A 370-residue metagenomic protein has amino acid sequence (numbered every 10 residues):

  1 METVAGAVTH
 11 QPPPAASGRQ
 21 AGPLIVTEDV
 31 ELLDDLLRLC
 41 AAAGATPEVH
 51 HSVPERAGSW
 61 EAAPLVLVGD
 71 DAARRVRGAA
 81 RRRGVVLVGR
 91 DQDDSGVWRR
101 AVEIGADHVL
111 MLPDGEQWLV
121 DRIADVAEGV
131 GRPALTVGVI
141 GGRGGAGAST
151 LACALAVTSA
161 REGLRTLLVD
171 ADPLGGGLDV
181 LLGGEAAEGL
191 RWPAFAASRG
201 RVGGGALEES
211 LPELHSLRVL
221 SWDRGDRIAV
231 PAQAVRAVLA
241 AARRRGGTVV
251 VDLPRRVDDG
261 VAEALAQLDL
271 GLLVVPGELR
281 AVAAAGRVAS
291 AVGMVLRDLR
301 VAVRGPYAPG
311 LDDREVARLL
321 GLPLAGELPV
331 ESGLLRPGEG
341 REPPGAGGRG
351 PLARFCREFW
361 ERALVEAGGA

Functional and structural regions predicted by a protein language model:
M1-T136, A186, L190, A194-V202 (+8 more regions): Acidic-aromatic/histidine active-site loop/patch
I25, L65-G69, G138, V219-S221 (+3 more regions): Structural motif
E55-P64, R161, L214-L217, D226-G247 (+3 more regions): Compositionally biased accessory segments in Actinobacterial proteins
D93-S95, E116-W118, G176, L279-V282 (+1 more regions): Short gly/pro/ser/thr-enriched loop/turn and capping motifs at secondary-structure boundaries
L135-L182, A242: Walker A/P-loop phosphate-binding motif and the immediately C-terminal alpha-helix
A171-G247, L334-G340, P344-A346: P-loop/Walker-type NTP enzyme "switch/lid" segment
V235-P337: Conserved catalytic-core segment of NTP-binding enzymes
